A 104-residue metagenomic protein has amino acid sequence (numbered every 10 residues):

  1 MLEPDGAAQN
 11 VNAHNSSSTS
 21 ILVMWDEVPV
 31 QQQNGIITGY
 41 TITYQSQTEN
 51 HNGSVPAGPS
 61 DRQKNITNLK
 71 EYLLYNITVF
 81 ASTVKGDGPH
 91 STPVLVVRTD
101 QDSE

Functional and structural regions predicted by a protein language model:
M1-E104: Extracellular low-complexity, O-glycosylation-prone stalks/linkers
